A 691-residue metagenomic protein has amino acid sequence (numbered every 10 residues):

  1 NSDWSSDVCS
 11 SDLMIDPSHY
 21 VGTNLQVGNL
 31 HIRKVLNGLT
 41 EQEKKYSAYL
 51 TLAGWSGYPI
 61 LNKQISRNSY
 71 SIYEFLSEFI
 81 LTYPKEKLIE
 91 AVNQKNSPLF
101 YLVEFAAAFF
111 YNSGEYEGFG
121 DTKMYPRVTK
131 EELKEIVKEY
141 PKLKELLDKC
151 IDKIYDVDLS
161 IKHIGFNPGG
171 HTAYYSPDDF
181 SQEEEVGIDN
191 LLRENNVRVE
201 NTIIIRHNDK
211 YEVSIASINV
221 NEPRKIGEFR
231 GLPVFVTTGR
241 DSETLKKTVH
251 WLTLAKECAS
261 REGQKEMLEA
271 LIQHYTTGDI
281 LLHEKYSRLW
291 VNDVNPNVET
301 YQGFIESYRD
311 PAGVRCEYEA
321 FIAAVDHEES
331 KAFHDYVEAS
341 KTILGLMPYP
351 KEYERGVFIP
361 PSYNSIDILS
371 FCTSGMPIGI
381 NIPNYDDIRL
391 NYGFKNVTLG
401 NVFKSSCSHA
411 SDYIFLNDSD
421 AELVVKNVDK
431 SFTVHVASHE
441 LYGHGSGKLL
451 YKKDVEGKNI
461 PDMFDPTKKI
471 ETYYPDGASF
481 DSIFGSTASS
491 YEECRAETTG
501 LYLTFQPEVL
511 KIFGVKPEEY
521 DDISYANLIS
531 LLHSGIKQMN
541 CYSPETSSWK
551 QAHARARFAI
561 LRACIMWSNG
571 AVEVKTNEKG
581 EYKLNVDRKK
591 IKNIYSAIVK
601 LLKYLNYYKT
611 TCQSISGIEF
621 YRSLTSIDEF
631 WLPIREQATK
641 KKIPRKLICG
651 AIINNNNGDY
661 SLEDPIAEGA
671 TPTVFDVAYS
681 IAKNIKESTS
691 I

Functional and structural regions predicted by a protein language model:
N1-D12: Single conserved hydrophobic/aromatic residue that forms the stacking wall/gate of nucleotide- or nucleobase-binding
L13-L81: N-terminal-proximal low-complexity accessory segments that begin disordered and transition into the first
I32, L61, S479-I483, T487-C494 (+1 more regions): Long, well-structured alpha-helical subdomains associated with metal-dependent extracellular/ecto-lumenal hydrolases
T40, R261, V434-L449, A496 (+1 more regions): Active-site recognition of the HExxH zinc-binding catalytic motif
I89-N93, E262-E269, H283-Y286, K453-N459 (+3 more regions): Short, glycine/acidic-rich hinge or "gate" loops at secondary-structure transitions that mediate conformational
L102-R224, G231-F432: Contiguous, non-catalytic segments that form substrate-binding/exosite surfaces or channel walls
G447-E492: Post-HEXXH active-site segment of zinc metalloproteases
K579-I691: Extended, compositionally biased alpha-helical segments that mediate assembly or anchoring
